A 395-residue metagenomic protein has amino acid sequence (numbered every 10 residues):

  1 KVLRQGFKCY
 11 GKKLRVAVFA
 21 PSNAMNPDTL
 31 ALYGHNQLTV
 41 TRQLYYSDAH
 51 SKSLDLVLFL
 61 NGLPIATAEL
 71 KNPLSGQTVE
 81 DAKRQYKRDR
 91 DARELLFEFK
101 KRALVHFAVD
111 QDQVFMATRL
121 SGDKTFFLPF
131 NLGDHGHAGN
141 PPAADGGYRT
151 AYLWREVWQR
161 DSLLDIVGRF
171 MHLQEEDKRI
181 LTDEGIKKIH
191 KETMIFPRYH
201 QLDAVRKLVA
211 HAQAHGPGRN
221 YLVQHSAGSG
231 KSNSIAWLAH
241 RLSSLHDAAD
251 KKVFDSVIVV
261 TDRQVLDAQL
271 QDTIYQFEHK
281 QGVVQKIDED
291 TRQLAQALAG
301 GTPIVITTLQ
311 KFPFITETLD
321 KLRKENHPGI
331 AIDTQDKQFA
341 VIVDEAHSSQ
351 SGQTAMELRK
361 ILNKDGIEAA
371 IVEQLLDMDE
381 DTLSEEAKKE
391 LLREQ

Functional and structural regions predicted by a protein language model:
K1-S256, V265, Q269-Q281, G300 (+6 more regions): ATP-dependent helicase/translocase motor core
L54, D255, T273, E289-L294 (+2 more regions): Short beta-alpha junctions and helix-cap segments that line functional grooves
V259: Conserved SAM-binding loop
Q264, Q285-Q293, L309-F314: Conserved helicase motor
Q269, G282, I287, Q350: Divalent cation-coordinating acidic motifs and surrounding scaffolds that mediate Ca2+/Mg2+/Mn2+/Zn2+-dependent binding
D290-V305: Conserved motor-coupling elements within RecA-like helicase/translocase cores
P303-V343, S349-K360, I367, L375 (+1 more regions): Conserved RecA-like ASCE ATPase "motif II neighborhood" in helicase/translocase motors
